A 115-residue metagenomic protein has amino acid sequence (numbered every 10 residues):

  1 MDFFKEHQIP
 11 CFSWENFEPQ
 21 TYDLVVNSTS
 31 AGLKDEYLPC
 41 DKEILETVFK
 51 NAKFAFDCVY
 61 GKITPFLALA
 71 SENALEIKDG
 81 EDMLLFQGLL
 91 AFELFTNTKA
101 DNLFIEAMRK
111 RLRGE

Functional and structural regions predicted by a protein language model:
M1-Q8: NAD(P)-binding Rossmann-fold cofactor-contacting core
Q8-Y22: Short acidic low-complexity segments
P19, A31-G32: Conserved, helical-rich catalytic subdomain that frames metal- and/or nucleotide-binding sites in enzyme alpha/beta
T29-A31, V59-Y60: Short glycine-/small-residue-rich Rossmann-like dinucleotide-binding loops
L33-E43: Glycine/threonine-rich flexible loop motifs
I44, N51-M108: Rossmann-fold NAD(P)-binding glycine/threonine-rich loop
M108-E115: C-terminal hydrophobic helical "lid"/dimerization subdomain of Rossmann-like NAD(P)H-dependent oxidoreductases
